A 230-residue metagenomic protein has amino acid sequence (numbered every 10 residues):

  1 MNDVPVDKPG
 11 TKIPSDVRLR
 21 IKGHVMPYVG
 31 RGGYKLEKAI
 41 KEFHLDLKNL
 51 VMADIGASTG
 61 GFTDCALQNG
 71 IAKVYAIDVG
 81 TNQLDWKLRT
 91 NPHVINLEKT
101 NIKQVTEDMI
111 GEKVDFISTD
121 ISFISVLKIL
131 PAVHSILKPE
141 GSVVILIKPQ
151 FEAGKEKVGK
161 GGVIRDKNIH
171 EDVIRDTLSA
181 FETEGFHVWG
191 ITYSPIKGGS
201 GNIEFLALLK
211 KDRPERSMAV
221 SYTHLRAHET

Functional and structural regions predicted by a protein language model:
M1-L47: S4-like RNA-binding module at protein N-termini
L50-G56: Conserved class I S-adenosyl-L-methionine
D85-G111: S-adenosyl-L-methionine
P131-P139: A short glycine-rich, Lys/Arg-flanked "PGG" loop and its adjoining helix->strand segment in the class I
G141-L146: Conserved beta-strand signature within the Rossmann-like core of class I S-adenosyl-L-methionine
P149-D166: Short, glycine-/aromatic-enriched active-site segment of Class I SAM-dependent methyltransferases
S200, E204-R216: Core SAM-dependent methyltransferase catalytic element
T223-T230: Conserved small/polar residues in nucleotide/adenosyl-binding loops
